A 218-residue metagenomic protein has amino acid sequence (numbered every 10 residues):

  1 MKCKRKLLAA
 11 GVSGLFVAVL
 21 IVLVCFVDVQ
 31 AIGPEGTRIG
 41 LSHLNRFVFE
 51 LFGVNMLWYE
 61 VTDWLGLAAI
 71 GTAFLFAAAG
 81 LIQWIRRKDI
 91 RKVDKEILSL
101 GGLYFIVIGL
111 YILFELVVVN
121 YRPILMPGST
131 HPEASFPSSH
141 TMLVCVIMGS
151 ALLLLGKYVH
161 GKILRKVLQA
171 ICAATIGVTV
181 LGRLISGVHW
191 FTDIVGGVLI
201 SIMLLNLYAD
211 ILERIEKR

Functional and structural regions predicted by a protein language model:
M1-A73, L116-G128: N-terminal transmembrane-helix/juxtamembrane module of multi-pass inner/ER membrane proteins
K2, N55-D63, K88, K92 (+4 more regions): Membrane-helix interfacial "entry" motifs
K6-G11, C25, I124-R218: Membrane-embedded catalytic cores of phosphoryl/pyrophosphoryl-handling enzymes
G14, G71-T72, L100-I112, V198 (+1 more regions): Alpha-helical transmembrane spans of integral membrane proteins, capturing the lipid-embedded, hydrophobic core of TM
I32-E35, G80-L164: Membrane-interface loops
T62-A73, L98, G102, S139 (+3 more regions): Alpha-helical transmembrane segments of integral membrane proteins, emphasizing hydrophobic/aromatic residues
L65-T72, Y104, I108, L168-T175: Hydrophobic alpha-helical transmembrane segments of polytopic
I70-G80, I108, I112, S150 (+2 more regions): Helical transmembrane-bundle signal
